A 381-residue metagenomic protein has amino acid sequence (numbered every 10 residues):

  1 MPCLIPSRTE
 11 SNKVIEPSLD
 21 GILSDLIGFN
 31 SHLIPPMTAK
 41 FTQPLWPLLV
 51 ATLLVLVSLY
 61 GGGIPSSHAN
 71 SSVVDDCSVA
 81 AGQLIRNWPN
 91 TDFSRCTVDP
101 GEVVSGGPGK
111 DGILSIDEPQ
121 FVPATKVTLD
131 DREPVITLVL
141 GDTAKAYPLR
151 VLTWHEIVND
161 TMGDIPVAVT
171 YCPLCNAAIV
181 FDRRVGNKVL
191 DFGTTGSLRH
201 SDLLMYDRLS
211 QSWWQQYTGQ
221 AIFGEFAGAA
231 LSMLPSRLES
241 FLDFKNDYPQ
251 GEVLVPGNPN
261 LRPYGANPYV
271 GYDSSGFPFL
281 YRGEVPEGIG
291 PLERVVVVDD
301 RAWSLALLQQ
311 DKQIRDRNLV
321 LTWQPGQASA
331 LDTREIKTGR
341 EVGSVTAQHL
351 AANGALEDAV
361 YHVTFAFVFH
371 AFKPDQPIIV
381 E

Functional and structural regions predicted by a protein language model:
G21, G28, G61-G63: Residue-identity detector for glycine
T38-L49: Bacterial N-terminal signal peptides that target proteins for export
L49-L59: Bacterial N-terminal signal peptides
V55, S66-S67: Cleavable N-terminal signal peptides
S67-E381: Mid-to-C-terminal functional-domain signal that highlights helix-capping/loop sites within ligand-binding modules
